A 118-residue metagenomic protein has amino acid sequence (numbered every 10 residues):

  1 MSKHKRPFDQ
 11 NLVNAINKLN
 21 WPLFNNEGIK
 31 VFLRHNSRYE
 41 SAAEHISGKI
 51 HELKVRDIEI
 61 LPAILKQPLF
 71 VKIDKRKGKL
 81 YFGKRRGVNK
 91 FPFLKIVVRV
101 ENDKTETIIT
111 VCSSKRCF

Functional and structural regions predicted by a protein language model:
M1-F118: Ribonuclease/tRNase effector modules and their secretory precursors
